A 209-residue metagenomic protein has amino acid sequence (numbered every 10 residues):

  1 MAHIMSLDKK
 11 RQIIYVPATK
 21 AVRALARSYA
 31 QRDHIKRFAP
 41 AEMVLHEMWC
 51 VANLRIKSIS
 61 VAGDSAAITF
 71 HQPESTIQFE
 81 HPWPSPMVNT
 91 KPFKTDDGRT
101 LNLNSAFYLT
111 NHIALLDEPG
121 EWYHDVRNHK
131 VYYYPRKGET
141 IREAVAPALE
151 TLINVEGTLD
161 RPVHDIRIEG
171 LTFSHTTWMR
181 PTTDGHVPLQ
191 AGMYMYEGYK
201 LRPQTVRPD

Functional and structural regions predicted by a protein language model:
M1-D209: Extracellular polysaccharide-degrading/modifying enzymes targeting complex plant/algal/animal polysaccharides
